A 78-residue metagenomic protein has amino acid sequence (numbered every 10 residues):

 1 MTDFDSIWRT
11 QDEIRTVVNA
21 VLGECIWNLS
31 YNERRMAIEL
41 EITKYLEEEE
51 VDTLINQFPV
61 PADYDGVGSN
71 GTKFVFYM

Functional and structural regions predicted by a protein language model:
M1-D5, Y77-M78: Short intrinsically disordered terminal tails
D3-G23, E47-F58: Short amphipathic alpha-helix segments
D5, E41-T43, D65-V67: Intrinsically disordered, low-complexity regions of eukaryotic proteins
E24-L46, G71-K73: Short glycine-rich, basic-tinged beta-strand/loop micro-motifs
E24-N28, Q57-G66: Short secondary-structure junctions
D65-M78: C-terminal edge-of-domain segments
